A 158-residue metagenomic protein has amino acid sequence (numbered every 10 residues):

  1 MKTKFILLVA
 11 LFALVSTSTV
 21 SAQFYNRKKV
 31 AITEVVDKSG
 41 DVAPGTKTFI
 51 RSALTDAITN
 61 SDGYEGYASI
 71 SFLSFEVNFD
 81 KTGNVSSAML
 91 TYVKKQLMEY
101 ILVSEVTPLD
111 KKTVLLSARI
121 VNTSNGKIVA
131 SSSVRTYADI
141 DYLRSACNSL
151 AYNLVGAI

Functional and structural regions predicted by a protein language model:
M1-F5, A22-Q23: Short, Lys/Arg-enriched, disordered terminal segments
K4-V15: Sec-dependent N-terminal signal peptides
T17-S21: Hydrophobic alpha-helical membrane-insertion segments, chiefly the h-region of N-terminal signal peptides
A22-A31, T46, A57, Y92-K95 (+2 more regions): C-terminal/domain-edge helix-coil "capping" segments
R27-I32, D41-N84: N-terminal segment of the mature soluble domain
T33-E34, S104: Conserved beta-strand segments of the P-loop GTPase G domain that flank and frequently precede/overlap
V36-K38: Residue-level signal for short, function-critical loop segments
S61-V103, L109-L115: Short, solvent-exposed, polar/charged sequence segments at loop or secondary-structure edges
